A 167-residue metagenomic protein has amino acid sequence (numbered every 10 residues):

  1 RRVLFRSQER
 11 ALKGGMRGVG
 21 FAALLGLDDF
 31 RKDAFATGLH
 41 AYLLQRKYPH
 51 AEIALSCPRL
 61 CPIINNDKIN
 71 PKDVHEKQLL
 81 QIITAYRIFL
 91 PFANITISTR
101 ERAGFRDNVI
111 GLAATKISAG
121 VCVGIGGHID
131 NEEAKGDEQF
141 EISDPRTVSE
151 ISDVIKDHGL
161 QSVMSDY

Functional and structural regions predicted by a protein language model:
V3-L4: Short, small-residue-biased leader/transition segments that mark boundaries at the very start of proteins
L12-K13, V19: A conserved active-site cap/scaffold subdomain adjacent to cofactor or substrate pockets
G18-V19, S162: Hydrophobic beta-strand scaffold residues
V19-F30, L60-I69: Active-site-proximal beta-alpha loop/turn segments in soluble metabolic enzymes
L25-H40, S98-R100: Active-site glycine- and acidic-residue-rich loops that bind and position anionic ligands or nucleotide-like cofactors
F35, R46-Y167: Auxiliary Fe-S-binding modules of radical SAM enzymes
L43: Conserved binding/catalytic microenvironments
